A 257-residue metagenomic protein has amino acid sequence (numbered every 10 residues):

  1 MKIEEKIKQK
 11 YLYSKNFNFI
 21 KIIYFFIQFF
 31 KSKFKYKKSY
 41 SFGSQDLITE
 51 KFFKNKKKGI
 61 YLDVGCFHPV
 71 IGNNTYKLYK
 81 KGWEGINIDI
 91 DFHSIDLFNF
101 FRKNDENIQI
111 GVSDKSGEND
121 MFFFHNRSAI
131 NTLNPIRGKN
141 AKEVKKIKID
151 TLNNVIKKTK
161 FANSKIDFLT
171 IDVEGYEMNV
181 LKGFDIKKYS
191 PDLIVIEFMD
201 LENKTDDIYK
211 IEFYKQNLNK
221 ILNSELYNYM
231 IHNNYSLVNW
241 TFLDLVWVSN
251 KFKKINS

Functional and structural regions predicted by a protein language model:
M1-S257: Phosphate/nucleotide-binding beta-alpha loop and adjacent structural elements of enzyme active sites
